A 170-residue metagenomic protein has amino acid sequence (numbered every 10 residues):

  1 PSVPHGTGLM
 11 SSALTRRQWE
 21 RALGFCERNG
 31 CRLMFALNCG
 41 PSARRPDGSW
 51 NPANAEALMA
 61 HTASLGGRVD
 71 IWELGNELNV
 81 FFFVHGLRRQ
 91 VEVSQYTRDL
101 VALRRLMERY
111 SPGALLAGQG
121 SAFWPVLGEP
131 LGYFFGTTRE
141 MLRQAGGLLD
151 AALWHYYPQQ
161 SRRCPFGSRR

Functional and structural regions predicted by a protein language model:
P1-A53, A57, G67, E73 (+2 more regions): N-terminal substrate-binding region of glycoside hydrolase catalytic domains
T7, T15, T62, T97 (+1 more regions): Residue-identity detector for threonine
E27-C31, N38, A63-S64, R105-P112 (+1 more regions): Sec-exported extracytoplasmic/periplasmic mature domains
N29-L33, G66-D70, S111-L115, G147-D150: Short, well-ordered coil/turn segments that N-cap beta-strands
A36-G40, L74-L78, Q119-A122, W154-P158: Active-site-proximal beta-strand/loop segments in catalytic clefts of secreted hydrolases
A55-L58, V91-R170: Noncatalytic carbohydrate-binding groove/subsite architecture in carbohydrate-active enzymes
